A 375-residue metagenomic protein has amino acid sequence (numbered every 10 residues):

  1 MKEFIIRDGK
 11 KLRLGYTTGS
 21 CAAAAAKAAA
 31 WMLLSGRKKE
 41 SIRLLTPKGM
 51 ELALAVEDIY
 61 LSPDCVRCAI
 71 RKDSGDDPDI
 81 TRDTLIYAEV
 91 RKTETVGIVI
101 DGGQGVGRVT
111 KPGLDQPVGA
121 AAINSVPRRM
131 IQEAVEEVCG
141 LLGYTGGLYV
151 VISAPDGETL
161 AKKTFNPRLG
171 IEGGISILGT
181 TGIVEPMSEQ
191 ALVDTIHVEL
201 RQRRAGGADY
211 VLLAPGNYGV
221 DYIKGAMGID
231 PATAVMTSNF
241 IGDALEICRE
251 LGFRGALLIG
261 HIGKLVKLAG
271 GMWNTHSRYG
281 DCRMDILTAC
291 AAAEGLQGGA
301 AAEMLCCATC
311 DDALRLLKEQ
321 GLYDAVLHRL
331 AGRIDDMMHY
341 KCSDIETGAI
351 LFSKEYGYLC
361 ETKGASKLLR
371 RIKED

Functional and structural regions predicted by a protein language model:
M1-K163, P167-L169, G364: Generic N-terminal targeting/processing segments that precede catalytic cores or assembly contacts
M1-T18, M32, G36-K39, G140-L141 (+2 more regions): N-terminal charge/polar-biased segments
E3-I6, R13, L169-I175, T180-R329 (+2 more regions): A structural signal for small-residue-enriched, beta-sheet-centric alpha/beta enzyme cores and oligomeric scaffold folds
T159, V220, Y358: Flexible, glycine-rich phosphate/dinucleotide-binding loops and adjacent beta-alpha linkers at cofactor/substrate
